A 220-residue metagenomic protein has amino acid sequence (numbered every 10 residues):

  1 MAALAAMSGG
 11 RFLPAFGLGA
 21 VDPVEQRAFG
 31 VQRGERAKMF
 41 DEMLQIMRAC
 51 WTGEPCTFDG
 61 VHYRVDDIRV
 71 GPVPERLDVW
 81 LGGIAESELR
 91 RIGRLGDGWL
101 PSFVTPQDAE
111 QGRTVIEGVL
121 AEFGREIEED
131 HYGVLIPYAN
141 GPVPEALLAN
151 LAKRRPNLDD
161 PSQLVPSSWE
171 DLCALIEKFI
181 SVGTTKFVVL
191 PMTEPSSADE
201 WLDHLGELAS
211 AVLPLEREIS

Functional and structural regions predicted by a protein language model:
M1-S220: Active-site-adjacent structural elements that line small-molecule/cofactor binding pockets in enzymes
